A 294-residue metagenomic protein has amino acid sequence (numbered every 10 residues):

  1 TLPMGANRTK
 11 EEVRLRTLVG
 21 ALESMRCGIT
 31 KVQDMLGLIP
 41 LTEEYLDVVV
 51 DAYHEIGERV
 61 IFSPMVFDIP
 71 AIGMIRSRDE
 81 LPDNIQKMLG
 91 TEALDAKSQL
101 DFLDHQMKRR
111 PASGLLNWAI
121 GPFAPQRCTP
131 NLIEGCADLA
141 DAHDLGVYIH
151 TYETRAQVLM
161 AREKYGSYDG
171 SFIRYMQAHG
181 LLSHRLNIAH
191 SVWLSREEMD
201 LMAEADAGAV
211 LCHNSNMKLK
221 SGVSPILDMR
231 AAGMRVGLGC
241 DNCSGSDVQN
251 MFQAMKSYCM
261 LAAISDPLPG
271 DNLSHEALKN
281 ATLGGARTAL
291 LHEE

Functional and structural regions predicted by a protein language model:
T1-M35, P40-R59, A96-S113: Alpha-helical scaffold segments that flank or form the walls of functional sites
G28, Y53, I120, H150 (+7 more regions): Divalent metal-coordination and catalytic microenvironments
M35-T42, G121-Q126, L273, E293-E294: Conserved short loop/turn motifs at secondary-structure junctions
E44-S191: Metal-coordinating catalytic core of metallo-dependent amide/deamination hydrolases
I72-I75, R155-S167, E198-A203, K220-M229 (+2 more regions): Histidine/acidic-residue-rich catalytic or RNA/ligand-binding cores of hydrolases and nuclease-related proteins
E153, H213-M217, N242-S244: Short, acidic/turn-prone active-site loops that include or flank metal/cofactor- and phosphate-binding residues
A178-R185, L227-E294: His/Asp/Glu-enriched, well-ordered alpha-helical/loop segment that forms or immediately abuts the divalent-metal
L194, E198-A207, C212-K218: Long hydrophobic segments that form regular secondary structure
